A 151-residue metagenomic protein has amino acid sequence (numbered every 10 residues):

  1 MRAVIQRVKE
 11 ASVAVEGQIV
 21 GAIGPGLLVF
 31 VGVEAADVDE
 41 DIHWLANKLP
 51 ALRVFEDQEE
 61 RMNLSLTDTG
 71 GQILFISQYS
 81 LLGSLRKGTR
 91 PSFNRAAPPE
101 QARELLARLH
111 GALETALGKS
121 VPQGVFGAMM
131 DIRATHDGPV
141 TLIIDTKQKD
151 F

Functional and structural regions predicted by a protein language model:
R7, V33, S77-Q78, A134-H136 (+1 more regions): Flexible glycine-/small-residue-rich
I19-G70, S80-R95, P99-G111, A116 (+1 more regions): Compact, glycine-rich, soluble single-domain proteins
L45, I76, V140: Residue-level signal for inorganic ion chemistry
G71, A134-P139: A short, glycine/Asx- and small/polar-enriched loop/turn that sits immediately N-terminal to a beta-strand
R95-A96, D137-F151: Short, low-complexity, polybasic intrinsically disordered segments
T115-R133: Divalent-metal-activated hydrolytic enzyme cores
